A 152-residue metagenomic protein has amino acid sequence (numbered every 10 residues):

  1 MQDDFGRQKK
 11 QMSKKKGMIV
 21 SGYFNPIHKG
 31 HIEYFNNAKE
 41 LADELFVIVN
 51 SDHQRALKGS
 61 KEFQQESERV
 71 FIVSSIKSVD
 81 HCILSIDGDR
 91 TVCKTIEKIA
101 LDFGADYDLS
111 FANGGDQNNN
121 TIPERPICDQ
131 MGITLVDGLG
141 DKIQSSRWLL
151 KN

Functional and structural regions predicted by a protein language model:
M1-N152: Nucleotidyltransferase catalytic core that binds NTPs
